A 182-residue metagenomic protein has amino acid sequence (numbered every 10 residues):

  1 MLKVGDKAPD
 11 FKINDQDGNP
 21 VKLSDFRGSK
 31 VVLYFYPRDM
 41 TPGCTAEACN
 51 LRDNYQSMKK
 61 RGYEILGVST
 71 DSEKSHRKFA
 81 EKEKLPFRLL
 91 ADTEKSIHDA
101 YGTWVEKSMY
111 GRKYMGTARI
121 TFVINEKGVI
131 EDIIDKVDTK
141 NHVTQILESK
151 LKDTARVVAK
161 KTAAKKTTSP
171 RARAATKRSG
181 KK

Functional and structural regions predicted by a protein language model:
M1-K182: Chalcogenol-based redox active-site neighborhoods
